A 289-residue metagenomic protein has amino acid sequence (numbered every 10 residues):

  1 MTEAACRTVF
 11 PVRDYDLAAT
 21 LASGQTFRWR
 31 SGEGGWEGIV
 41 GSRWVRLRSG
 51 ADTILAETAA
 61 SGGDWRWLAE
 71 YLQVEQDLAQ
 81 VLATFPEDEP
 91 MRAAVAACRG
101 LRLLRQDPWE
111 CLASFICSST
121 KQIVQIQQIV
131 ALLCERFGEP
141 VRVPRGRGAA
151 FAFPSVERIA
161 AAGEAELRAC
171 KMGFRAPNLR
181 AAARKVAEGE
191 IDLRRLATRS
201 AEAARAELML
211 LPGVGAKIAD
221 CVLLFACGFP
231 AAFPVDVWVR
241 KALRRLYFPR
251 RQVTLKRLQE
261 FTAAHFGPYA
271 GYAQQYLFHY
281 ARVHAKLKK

Functional and structural regions predicted by a protein language model:
M1-K289: HhH-family (HhH-GPD) DNA N-glycosylase catalytic core used in base-excision repair
